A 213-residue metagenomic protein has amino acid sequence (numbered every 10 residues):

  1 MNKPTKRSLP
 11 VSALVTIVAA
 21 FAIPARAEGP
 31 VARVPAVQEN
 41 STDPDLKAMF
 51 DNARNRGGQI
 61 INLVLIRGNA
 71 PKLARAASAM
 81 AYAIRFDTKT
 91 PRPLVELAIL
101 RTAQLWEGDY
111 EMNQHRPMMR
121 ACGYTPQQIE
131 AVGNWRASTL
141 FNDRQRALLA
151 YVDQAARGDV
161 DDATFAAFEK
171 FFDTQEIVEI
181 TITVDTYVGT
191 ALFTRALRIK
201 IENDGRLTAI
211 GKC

Functional and structural regions predicted by a protein language model:
N2, R26-C213: Hydrophobic alpha-helical segments
N2-A13: Bacterial N-terminal signal peptides that target proteins for export
P4-K6, A20-P24: N-terminal twin-arginine translocation
S12-F21: Bacterial N-terminal signal peptides
